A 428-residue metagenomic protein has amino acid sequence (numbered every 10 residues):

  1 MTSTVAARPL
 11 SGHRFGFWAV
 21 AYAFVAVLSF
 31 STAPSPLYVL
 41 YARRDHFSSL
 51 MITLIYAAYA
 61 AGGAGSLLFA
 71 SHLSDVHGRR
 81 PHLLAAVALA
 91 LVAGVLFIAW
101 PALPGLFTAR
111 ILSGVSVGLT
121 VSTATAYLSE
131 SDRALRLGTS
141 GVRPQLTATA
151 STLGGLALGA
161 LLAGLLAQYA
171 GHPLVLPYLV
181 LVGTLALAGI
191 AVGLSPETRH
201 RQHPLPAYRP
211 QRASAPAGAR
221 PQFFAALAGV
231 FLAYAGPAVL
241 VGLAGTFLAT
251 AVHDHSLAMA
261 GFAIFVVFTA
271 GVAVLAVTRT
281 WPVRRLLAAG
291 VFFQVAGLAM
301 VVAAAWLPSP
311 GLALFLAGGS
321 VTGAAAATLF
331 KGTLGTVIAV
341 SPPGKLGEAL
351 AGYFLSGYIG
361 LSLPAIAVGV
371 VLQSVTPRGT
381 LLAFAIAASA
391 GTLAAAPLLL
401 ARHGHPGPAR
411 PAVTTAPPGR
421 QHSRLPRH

Functional and structural regions predicted by a protein language model:
H46, G78, A99-P104, A304-S309: Helix-breaking motifs and short loop linkers at transmembrane-helix boundaries and internal kinks in secondary membrane
A64-L103: Conserved MFS/SLC helix-loop-helix module at the cytosolic interface between two early adjacent transmembrane helices
P104-S116, A313-V321: Paired small-residue
A109-A150: Cytoplasmic helix-loop-helix junction between adjacent transmembrane helices in 12-TM secondary transporters
T139, L146-G193: Helix-loop-helix hairpin linking two adjacent transmembrane segments in secondary transporters
M259-V283, G297: Transmembrane alpha-helices of Major Facilitator/SLC transporters
L286-K331: C-terminal transmembrane helical hairpin of 12-TM major facilitator-type secondary transporters
L334-T380, F384-A385: A late C-terminal transmembrane helix in Major Facilitator Superfamily
